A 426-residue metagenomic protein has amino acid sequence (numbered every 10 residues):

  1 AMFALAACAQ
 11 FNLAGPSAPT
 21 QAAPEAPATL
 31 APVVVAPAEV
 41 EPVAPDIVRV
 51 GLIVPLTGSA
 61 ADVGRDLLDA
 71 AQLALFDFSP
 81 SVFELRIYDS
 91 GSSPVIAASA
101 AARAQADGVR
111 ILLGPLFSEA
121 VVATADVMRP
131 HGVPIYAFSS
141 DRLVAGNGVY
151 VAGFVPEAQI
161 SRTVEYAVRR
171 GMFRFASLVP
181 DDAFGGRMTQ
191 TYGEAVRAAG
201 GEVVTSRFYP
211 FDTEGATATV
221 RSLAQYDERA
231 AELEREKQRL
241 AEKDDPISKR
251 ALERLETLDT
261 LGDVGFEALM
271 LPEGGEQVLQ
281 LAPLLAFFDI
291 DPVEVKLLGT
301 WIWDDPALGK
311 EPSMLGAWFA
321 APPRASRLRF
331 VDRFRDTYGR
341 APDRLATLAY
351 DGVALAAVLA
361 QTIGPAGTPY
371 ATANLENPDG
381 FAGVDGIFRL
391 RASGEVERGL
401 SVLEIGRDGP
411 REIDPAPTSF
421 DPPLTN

Functional and structural regions predicted by a protein language model:
A1, C8-N426: Extracytosolic ligand-binding ectodomains
